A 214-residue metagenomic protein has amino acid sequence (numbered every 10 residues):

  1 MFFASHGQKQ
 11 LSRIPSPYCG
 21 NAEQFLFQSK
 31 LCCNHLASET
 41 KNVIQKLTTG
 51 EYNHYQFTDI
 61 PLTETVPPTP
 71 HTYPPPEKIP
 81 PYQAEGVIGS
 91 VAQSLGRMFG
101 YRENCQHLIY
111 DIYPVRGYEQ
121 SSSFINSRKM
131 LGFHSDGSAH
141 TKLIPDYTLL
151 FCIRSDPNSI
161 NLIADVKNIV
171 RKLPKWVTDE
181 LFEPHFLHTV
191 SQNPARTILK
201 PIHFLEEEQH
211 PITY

Functional and structural regions predicted by a protein language model:
M1-L31, H35, E51-F57, E64-V66 (+1 more regions): Active-site environment of non-heme Fe oxygenases that use a 2-His-1-carboxylate facial triad
Q28-C33, P76-P80, A84: Short secondary-structure transition/capping motifs
L36-L47: A short, acidic, amphipathic alpha-helical segment used as a generic capping/interface helix at domain edges
K41, R97, R171-K175: Glycine-centered helix-coil hinge/cap
K46-L47, S90, S94, E180 (+1 more regions): Residues that form generic nucleotide/phosphate-binding pockets
G50-E77, S90-Y101: Long, hydrophobic/aromatic-enriched structural stretches that serve as scaffold segments
Y73-P81, G137-H140: Short, charged/polar micro-motifs that form catalytic or ligand-binding hotspots
K78-I125: A gly/proline- and charged-residue-enriched helix-loop-helix capping module
